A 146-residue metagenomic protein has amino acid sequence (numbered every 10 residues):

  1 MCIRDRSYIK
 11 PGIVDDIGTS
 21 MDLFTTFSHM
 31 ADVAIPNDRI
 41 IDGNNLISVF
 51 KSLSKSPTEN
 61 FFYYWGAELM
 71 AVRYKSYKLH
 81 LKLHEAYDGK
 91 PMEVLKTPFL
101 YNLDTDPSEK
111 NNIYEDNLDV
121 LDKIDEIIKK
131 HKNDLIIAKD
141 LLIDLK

Functional and structural regions predicted by a protein language model:
M1-I3: Short, small-residue-biased leader/transition segments that mark boundaries at the very start of proteins
S7-D16, S20-F99, L103, A138: C-terminal cap/loop subdomain of S1 sulfatases and analogous C-terminal strand-loop tails that border
K10-I13, K110, Y114: Active-site oxyanion-binding pockets that recognize sulfate/phosphate
F24-S28, I47, K51, N111-Y114 (+2 more regions): Non-transmembrane alpha-helical segments in soluble domains of secreted/periplasmic/extracellular proteins
K51, I143-K146: Basic/polar N-terminal segments that are highly enriched at the extreme N-terminus, encompassing both cleavable
S56-E59, K130-D144: Bilobed periplasmic-binding protein-like "clamshell/Venus-flytrap" ligand-binding domains
H84-E85, I113-E115: Residue-level structural signal for beta-strand termini and adjacent loop
D106: Intrinsically disordered, low-complexity polar regions and short flexible loop motifs
